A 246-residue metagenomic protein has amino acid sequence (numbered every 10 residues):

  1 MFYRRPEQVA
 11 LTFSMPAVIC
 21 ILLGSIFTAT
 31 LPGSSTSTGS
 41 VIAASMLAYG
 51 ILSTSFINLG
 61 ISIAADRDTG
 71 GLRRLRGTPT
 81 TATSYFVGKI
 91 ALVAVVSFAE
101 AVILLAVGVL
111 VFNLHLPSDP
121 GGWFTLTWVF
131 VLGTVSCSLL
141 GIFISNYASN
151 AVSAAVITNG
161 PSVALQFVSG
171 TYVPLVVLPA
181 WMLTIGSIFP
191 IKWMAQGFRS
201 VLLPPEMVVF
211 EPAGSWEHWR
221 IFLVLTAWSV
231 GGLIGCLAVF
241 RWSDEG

Functional and structural regions predicted by a protein language model:
M1, R73-G77, S149, L183 (+2 more regions): Short amphipathic alpha-helical coupling elements at transmembrane boundaries
F2, P6, S55-T80, I90: Transmembrane helix boundary and interhelical loop/hinge segments in multi-pass membrane proteins
Y3-T30, G39-N58, F98-E100, G160-Q166 (+2 more regions): Hydrophobic alpha-helical transmembrane segments of multi-pass membrane transport/permease proteins
Q8, T12, P16, S37-M46 (+5 more regions): Residue-level signature of transmembrane alpha-helical entry/exit and packing/kink sites in multi-pass membrane
L23-P32, G108-P120, A148-S149, V173-L178 (+2 more regions): Short helix-capping/hinge motifs at transmembrane helix termini and TM-loop junctions
A82, F86-L165, H218-F222, T226 (+1 more regions): Alpha-helical transmembrane segments and their short interhelical loops
V173-E211, W219: Short hydrophobic, aromatic-rich alpha-helical segments embedded in or entering the lipid bilayer of multi-pass
S200-G246: Alpha-helical transmembrane segments of multi-pass membrane transporters/translocases
